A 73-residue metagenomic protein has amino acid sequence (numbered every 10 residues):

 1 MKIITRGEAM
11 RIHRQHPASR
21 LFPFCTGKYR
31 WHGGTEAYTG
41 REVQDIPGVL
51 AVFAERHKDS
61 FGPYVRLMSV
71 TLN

Functional and structural regions predicted by a protein language model:
T5: Short loop/edge segments at beta-strand edges and connector loops that shape dinucleotide/nucleotide cofactor-binding
Q15-N73: Acidic, low-complexity, intrinsically disordered interaction modules
